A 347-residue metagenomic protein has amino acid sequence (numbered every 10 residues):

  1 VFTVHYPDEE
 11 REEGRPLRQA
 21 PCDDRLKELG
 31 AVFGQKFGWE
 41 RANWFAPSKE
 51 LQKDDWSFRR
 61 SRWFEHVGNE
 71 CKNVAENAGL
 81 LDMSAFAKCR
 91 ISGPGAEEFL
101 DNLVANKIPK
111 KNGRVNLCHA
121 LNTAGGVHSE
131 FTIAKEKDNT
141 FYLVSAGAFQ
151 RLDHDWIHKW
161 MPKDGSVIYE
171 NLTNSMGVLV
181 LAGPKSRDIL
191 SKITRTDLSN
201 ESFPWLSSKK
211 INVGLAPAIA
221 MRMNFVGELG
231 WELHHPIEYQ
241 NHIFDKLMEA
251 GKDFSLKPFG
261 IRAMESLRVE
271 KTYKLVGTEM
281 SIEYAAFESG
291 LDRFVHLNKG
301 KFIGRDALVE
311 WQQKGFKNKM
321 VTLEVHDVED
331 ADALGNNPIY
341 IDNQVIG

Functional and structural regions predicted by a protein language model:
V1-G347: Glycine/proline-enriched, intrinsically flexible loops and inter-domain linkers
